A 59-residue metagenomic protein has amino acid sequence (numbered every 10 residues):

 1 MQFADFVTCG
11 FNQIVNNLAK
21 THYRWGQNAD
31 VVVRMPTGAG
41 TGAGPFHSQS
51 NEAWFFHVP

Functional and structural regions predicted by a protein language model:
M1-P59: Conserved thiamine diphosphate
